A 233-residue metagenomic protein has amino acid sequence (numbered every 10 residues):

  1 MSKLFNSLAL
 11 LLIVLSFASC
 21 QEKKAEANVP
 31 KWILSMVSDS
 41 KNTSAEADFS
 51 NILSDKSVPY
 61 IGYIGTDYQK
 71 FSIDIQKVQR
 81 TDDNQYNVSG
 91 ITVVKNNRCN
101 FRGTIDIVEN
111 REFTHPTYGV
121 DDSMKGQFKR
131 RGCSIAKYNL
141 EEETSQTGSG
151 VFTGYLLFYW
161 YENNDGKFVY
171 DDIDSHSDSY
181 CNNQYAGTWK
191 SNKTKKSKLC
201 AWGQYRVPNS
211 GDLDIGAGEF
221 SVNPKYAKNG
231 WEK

Functional and structural regions predicted by a protein language model:
M1-L8: Bacterial N-terminal signal peptides that target proteins for export
S16-S19: C-terminal motif of bacterial Sec signal peptides marking the signal peptidase cleavage site
A25-D74, V88-T92, D122-T144, G148 (+5 more regions): Tryptophan-anchored aromatic micro-motifs
Q76-V78, T104-V108: Short beta-strand micro-motifs enriched in acidic
D82-V88, D165-Y170: Short linear interaction motifs
Q85, T92-D106, F113-P116, F128: Mid-length scaffold segments of soluble, non-membrane domains
I173-S179: Exposed beta-sheet edge/beta-hairpin loop segments within beta-rich domains
A201-L213: Short beta-strand elements
